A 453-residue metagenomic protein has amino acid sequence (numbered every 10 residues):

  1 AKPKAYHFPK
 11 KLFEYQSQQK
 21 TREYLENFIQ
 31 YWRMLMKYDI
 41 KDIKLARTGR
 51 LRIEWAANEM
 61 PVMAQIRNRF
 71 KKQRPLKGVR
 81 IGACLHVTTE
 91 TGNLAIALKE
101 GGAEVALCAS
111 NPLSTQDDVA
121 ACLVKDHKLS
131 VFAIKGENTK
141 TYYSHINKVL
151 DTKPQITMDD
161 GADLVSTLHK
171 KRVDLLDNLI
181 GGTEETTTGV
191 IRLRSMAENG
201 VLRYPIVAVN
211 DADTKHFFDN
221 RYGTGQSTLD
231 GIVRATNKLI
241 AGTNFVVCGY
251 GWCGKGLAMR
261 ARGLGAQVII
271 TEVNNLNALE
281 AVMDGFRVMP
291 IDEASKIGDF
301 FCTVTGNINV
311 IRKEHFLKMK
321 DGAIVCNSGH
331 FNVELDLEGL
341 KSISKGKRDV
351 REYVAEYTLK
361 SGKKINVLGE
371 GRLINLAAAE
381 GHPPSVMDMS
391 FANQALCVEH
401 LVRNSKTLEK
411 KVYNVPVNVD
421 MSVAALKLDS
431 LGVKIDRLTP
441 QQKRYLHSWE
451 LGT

Functional and structural regions predicted by a protein language model:
K20-L35: Short, Lys/Arg-enriched N-terminal segments with co-localized hydrophobic residues within the first ~10-30 amino acids
K37-L76, A109-T243: Glycine/serine-rich phosphate-binding loop and adjoining beta1-alpha1 elements at the start of nucleotide-handling
K44-P61, L76-R80, T88, Y204-G242 (+2 more regions): Adenosine-phosphate binding glycine-rich loop
L85-A95, G102, D219, Q226 (+2 more regions): Glycine-rich phosphate/diphosphate-binding loop of Rossmann-like nucleotide-binding domains
A103-T115, I269-E272: Short internal beta-strands
D151, Q155-M158, A162, F286-L340 (+1 more regions): Rossmann-like NAD(P)-binding element
V173-T187, L317-Y357, N366, L446: ADP-ribose/adenylate-binding Rossmann-like module
